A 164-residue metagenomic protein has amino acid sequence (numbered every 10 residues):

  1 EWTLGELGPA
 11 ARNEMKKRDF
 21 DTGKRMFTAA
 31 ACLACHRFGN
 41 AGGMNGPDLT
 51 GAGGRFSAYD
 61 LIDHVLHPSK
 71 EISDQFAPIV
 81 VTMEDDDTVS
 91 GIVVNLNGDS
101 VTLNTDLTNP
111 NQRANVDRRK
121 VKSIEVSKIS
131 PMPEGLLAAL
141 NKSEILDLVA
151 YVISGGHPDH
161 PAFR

Functional and structural regions predicted by a protein language model:
E1-K17, F38, Y151-R164: Post-cleavage N-terminal segment of exported redox proteins
E1-T28, F56-D60, D86, G135-L137: Electrostatic cytochrome c docking/interface patches
L7, T28, L66, K70 (+3 more regions): Sec-exported extracytoplasmic/periplasmic mature domains
G23, F27-G39, L49, L148-G155: The canonical Cys-X-X-Cys-His
A30-L33, D99-V101, S130: Glycine-centered loop/turn positions within well-structured domains that cap or flank conserved ligand/cofactor-binding
G42-L66, P78-V126: Gly/Gly-Pro-rich "capping" loops immediately C-terminal to redox-active cysteine motifs in periplasmic/lumenal
Q75, N95-D99, T108-P110, V126 (+1 more regions): Low-complexity, glycine/serine/threonine/alanine-rich intrinsically disordered linker and propeptide segments
D117, V121-A138, K142-E144: Intrinsically disordered, low-complexity linker and terminal regions at domain boundaries
